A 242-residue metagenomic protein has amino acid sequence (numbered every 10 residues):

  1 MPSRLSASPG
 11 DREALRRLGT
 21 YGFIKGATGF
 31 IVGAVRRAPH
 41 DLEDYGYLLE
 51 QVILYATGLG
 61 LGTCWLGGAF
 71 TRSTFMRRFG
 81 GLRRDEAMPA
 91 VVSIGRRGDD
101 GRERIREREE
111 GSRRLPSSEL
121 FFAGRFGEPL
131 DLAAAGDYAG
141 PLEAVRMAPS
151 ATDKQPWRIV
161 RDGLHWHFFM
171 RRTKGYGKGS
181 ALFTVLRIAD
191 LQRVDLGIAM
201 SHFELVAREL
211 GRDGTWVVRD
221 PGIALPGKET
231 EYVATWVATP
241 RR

Functional and structural regions predicted by a protein language model:
M1-R242: Acidic, surface-exposed loops and disordered segments
